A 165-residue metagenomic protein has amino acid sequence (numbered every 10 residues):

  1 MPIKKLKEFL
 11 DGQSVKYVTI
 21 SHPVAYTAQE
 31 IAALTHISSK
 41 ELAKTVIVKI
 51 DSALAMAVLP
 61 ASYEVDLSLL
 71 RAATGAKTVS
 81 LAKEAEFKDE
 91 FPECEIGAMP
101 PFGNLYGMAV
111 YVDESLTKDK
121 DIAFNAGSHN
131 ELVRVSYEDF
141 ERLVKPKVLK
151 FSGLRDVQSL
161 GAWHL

Functional and structural regions predicted by a protein language model:
M1-L165: Extended, low-hydrophobicity, polar/charged segments
